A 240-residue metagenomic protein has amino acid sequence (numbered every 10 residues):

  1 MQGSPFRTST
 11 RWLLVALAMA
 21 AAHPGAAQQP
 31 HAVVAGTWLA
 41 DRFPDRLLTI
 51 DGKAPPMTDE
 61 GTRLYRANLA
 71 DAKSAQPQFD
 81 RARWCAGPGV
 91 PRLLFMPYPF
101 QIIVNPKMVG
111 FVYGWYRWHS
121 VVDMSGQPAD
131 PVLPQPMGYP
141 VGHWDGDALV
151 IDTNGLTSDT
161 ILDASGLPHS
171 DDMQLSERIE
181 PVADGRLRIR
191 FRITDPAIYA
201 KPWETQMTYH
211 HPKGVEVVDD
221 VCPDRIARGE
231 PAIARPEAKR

Functional and structural regions predicted by a protein language model:
Q2-G3, G25-R240: Hydrophobic small-molecule pocket/channel-lining residues, especially in calycin-type beta-barrels
Q2-L13: Bacterial N-terminal signal peptides that target proteins for export
R7, A20-A26: Short intrinsically disordered, low-complexity segments
R11-A21: Bacterial N-terminal signal peptides
